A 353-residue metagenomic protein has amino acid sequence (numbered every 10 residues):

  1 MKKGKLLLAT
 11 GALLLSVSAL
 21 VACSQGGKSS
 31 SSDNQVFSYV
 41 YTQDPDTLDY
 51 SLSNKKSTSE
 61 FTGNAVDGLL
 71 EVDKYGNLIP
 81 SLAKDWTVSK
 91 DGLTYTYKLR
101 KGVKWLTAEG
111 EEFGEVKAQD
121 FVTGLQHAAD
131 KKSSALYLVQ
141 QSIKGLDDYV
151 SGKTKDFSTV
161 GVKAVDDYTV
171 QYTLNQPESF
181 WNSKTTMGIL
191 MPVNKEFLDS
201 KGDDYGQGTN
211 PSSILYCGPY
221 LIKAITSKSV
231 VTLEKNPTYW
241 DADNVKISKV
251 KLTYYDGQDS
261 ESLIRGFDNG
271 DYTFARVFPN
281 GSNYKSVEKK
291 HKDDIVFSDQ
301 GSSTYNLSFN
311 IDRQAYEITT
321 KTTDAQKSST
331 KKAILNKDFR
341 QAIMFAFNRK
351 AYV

Functional and structural regions predicted by a protein language model:
M1-A9: Bacterial N-terminal signal peptides that target proteins for export
A19-A22: C-terminal motif of bacterial Sec signal peptides marking the signal peptidase cleavage site
S24-G26: Bacterial signal peptide processing site
K28-S38, Y216, D243-S248, K337: Immediate post-signal peptide segment of exported/extracytoplasmic ligand-binding proteins
V40-K90, L215: N-terminal lobe/hinge region of extracytoplasmic solute-binding protein
K74, K101-G110, E115-K131, L221-V353: Extracytoplasmic/periplasmic ligand-capture domains
K98, D120, H127-F197: Surface-exposed binding/hinge segments that line and control ligand-binding clefts or catalytic entry sites
K155-S158, D167-Y168, L174-K251: Gly/Pro-rich hinge or "lid" segments in bacterial periplasmic/extracellular proteins
